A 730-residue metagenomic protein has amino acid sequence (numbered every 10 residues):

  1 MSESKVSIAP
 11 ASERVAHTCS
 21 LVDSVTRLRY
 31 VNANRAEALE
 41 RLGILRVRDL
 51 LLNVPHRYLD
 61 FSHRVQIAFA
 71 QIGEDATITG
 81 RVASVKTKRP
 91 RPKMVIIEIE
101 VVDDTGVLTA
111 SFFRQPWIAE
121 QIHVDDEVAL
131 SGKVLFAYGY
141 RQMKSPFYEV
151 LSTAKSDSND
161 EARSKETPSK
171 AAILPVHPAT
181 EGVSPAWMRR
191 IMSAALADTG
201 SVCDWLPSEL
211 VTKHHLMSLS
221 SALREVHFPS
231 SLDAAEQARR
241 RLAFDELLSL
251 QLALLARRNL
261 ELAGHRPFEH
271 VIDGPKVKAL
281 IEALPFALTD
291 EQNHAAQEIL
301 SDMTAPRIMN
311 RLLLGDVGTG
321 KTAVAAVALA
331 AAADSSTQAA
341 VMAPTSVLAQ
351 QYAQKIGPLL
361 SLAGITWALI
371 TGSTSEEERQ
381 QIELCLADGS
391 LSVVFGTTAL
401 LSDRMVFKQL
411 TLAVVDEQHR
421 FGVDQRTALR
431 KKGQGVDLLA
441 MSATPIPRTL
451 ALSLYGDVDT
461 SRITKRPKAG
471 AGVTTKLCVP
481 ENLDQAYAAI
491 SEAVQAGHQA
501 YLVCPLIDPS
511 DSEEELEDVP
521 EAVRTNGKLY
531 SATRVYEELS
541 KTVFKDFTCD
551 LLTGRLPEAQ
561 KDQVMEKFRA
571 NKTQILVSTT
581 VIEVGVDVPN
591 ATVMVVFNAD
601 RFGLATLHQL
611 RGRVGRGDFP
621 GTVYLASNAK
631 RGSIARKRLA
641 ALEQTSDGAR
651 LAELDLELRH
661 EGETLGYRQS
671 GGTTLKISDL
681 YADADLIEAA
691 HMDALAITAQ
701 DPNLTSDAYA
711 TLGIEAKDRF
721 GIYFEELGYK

Functional and structural regions predicted by a protein language model:
M1-L28, E37, L250, L260: Long, highly charged, low-complexity intrinsically disordered interaction regions that mediate electrostatic DNA/RNA
M1-T18, E74-R89, M94: Intrinsically disordered, low-complexity N-terminal extensions of nucleic-acid-metabolism proteins
R35, K88-A283: Upstream accessory/linker segments immediately N-terminal to the RecA-like ATPase cores of bacterial MutS and a subset
N53-T77, V82-A83: OB-fold nucleic-acid-binding modules
K144-P146, T153-A154, A428-R430, A440 (+8 more regions): N-terminal cationic and glycine-rich segments that engage phosphates or anionic surfaces
L262, H294-Q297, R307-A640, N703 (+1 more regions): Inter-lobe coupling/hinge segments of SF2-like helicase ATPases
E566-P589, M594, G612, R616-A629 (+1 more regions): Accessory helical-bundle/CTD segments and flexible terminal tails appended to RecA-like ATPase motors
